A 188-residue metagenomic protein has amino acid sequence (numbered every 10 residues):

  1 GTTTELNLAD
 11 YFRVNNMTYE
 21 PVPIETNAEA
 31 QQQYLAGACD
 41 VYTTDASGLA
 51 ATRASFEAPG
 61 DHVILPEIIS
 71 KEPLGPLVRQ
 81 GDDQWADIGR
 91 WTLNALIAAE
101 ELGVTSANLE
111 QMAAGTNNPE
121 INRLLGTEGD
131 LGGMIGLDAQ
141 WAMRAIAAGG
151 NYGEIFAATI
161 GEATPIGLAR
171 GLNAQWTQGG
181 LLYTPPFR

Functional and structural regions predicted by a protein language model:
G1-Q32, S47: Bilobed "Venus flytrap"/periplasmic-binding protein-like clamshell domains and structurally analogous long
T2-T4, G48-L49, P66-Q140, G150 (+2 more regions): Extended ligand-binding regions for polar small-molecule ligands
N7-L8, Q33, T52-R53, L74-G75: Short, charged, surface-exposed secondary-structure boundary motifs
F12-N15, R53-E57: Active-site catalytic pocket residues across diverse enzymes, especially alpha/beta-hydrolases
E20-V22, S55-S70, Q80: Short beta-strand->loop
L35-T44: Alpha-to-beta junction loops
A139-G167: C-terminal capping/gating helix-and-loop segments adjacent to ligand/active sites or protein-protein/ligand interfaces
P165, L172, W176-T177: Secretory-pathway glycan-assembly enzymes, especially type II membrane glycosyltransferases that use nucleotide-sugar
